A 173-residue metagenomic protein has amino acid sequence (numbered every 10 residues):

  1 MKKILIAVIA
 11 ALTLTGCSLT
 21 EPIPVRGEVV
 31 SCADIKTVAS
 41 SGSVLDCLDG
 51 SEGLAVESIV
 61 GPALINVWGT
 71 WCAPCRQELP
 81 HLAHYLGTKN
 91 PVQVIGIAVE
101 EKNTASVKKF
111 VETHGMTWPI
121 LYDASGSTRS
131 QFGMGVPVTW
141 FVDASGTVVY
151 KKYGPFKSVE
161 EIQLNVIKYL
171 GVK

Functional and structural regions predicted by a protein language model:
M1-D46, E161-L164, K168, V172-K173: N-terminal targeting signals for export/organelle localization
G42-A63: A short beta-strand-turn-helix
G61, P91-V92, T117-W118: A generic structural signal for alpha->beta connector loops
G61-A63, W68-W71, G135: Short pre-active-site segment immediately N-terminal to redox-active cysteine/selenocysteine motifs in thiol-based
L64-I65, V94, T139: Hydrophobic beta-strand anchors of alpha/beta hydrolase catalytic cores
R76-H114, A124-S130: Structural microenvironment flanking redox-active thiols in thiol-disulfide oxidoreductases
E112-M116, D123-K173: Thiol/disulfide oxidoreductase modules built on the thioredoxin-like
